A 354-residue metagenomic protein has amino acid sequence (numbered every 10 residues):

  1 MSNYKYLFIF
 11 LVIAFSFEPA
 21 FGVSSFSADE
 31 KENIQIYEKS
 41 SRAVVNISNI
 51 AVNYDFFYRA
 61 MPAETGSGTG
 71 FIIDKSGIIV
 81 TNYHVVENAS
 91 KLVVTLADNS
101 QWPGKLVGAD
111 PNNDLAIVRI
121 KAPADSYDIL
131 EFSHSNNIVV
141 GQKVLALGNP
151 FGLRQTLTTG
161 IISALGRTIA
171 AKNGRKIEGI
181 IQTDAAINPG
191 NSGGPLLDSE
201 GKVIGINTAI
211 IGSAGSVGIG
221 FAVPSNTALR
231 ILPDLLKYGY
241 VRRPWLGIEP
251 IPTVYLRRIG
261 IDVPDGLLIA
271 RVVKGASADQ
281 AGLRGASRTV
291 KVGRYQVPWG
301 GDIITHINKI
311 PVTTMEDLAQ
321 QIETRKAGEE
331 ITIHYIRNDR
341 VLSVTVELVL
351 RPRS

Functional and structural regions predicted by a protein language model:
M1-F8: Bacterial N-terminal signal peptides that target proteins for export
F8-P19: Bacterial N-terminal signal peptides
G22-D265, R271-K274, M315, A319 (+4 more regions): Serine-dependent protease modules
I79-V80, Q280-M315: Conserved PDZ fold ligand-binding element
V273-A276, T305: Nucleotide-binding motor/catalytic cores of P-loop/tubulin-like NTPases across gene-expression machines
